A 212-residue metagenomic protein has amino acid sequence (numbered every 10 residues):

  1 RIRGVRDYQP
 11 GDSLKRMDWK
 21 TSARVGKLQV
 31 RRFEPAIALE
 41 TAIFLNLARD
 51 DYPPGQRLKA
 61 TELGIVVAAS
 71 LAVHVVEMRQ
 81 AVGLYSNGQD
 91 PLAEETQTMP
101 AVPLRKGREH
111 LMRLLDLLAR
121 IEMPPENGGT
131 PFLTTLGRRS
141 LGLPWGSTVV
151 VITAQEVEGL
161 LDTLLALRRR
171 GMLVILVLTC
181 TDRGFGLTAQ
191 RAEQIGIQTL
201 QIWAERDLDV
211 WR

Functional and structural regions predicted by a protein language model:
V5-R212: Exposed, interaction-prone extracellular/peripheral surfaces
